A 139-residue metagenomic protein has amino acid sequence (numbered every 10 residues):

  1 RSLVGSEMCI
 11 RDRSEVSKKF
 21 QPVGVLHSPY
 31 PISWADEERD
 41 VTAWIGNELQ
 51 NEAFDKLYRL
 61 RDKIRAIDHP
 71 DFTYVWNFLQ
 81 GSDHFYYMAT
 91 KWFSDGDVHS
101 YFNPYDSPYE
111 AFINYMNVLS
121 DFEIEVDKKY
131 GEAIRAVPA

Functional and structural regions predicted by a protein language model:
R1-G5, C9-I10: Single conserved hydrophobic/aromatic residue that forms the stacking wall/gate of nucleotide- or nucleobase-binding
S14: Hard-cation-handling environments
S17-H69: Active-site cores of enzymes that catalyze phosphoryl transfer or operate on phosphate-rich substrates
K56-A139: Histidine-centered catalytic/metal-binding microenvironments
